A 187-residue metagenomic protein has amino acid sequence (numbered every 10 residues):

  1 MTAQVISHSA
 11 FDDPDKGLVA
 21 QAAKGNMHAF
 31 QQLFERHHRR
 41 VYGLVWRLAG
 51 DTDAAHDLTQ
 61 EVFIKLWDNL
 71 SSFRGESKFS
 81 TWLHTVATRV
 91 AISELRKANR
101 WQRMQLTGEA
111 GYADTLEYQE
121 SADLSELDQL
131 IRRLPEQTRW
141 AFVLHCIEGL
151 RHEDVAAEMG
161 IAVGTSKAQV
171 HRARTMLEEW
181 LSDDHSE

Functional and structural regions predicted by a protein language model:
A3-S9, A23-Q32, Y42-E61, V163 (+1 more regions): Short, charged helix-capping/linker segments at alpha-helix termini
Q4-S9, E109-R132: Acidic, proline/glycine-rich intrinsically disordered inter-domain spacer in sigma factors
A23-K24, G50, E61-K78, K97-N99: Sigma70-family region 2
H37, Q169-R172, M176: Residues within the DNA-recognition helix of helix-turn-helix
G43, D57-I64, S77-R89: Structural recognition of an alpha-helix C-terminal capping motif at a helix-to-coil junction
S71-G75, T85-L106, E120: Arg/Lys-rich amphipathic alpha helix in sigma70-family domain 2
R74, R96-N99, L134, R139 (+1 more regions): Short, Lys/Arg-enriched C-terminal cap helix and immediately downstream tail that follows
A141-H145: A short pre-motif secondary-structure segment
